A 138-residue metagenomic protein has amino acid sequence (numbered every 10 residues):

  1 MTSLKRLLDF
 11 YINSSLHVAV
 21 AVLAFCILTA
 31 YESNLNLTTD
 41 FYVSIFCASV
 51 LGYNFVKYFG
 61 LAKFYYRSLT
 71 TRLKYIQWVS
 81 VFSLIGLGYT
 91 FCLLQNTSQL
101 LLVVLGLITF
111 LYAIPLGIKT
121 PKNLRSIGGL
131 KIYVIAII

Functional and structural regions predicted by a protein language model:
T2-V20, Y58-V79, I114-I137: Interhelical loop and helix-boundary elements at the membrane-water interface of polytopic inner-membrane proteins
N13-S14, A24, V43: Hydrophobic alpha-helical transmembrane segments of membrane proteins
V22-I27, V81-Y89, I138: Hydrophobic, membrane-inserted alpha-helices
F25, T29, S33, G52-F59 (+2 more regions): Alpha-helical membrane-inserting segments
I27-D40, C92-L93: Short, hydrophobic transmembrane alpha-helix segments
N34-F55, V104-F110: Membrane-embedded alpha-helical segments that form the functional core of polytopic membrane enzymes, especially those
L37, S80-K122: Transmembrane helix-loop-helix
